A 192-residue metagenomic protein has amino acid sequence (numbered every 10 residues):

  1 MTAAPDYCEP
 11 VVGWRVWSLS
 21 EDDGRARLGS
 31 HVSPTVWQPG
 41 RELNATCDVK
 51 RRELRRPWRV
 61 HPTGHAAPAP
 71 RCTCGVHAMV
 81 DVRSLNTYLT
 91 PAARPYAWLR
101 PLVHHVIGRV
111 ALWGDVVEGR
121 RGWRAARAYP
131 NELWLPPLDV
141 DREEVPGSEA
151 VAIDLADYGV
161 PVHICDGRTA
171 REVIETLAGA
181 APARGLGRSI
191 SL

Functional and structural regions predicted by a protein language model:
M1-T73, N86, T90-L102, V116 (+1 more regions): ADP-ribose/NAD+-binding catalytic cleft of ART/PARP-like enzymes
G75-A78, S84: Catalytic toxin/effector domains delivered as secreted proteins or via bacterial secretion systems
V82-R94, G147-A156: A short, charged, amphipathic alpha-helix used as a generic interaction element across diverse proteins
N86, G119, V173: Short catalytic/ligand-binding loop motif for oxyanion handling, primarily in non-cytosolic enzymes, centered on
P95-E132: Charge-dense polyanion-binding interfaces
G122-L192: Active-site-proximal loop/hinge segments that shape catalytic or ion-binding/gating pockets
